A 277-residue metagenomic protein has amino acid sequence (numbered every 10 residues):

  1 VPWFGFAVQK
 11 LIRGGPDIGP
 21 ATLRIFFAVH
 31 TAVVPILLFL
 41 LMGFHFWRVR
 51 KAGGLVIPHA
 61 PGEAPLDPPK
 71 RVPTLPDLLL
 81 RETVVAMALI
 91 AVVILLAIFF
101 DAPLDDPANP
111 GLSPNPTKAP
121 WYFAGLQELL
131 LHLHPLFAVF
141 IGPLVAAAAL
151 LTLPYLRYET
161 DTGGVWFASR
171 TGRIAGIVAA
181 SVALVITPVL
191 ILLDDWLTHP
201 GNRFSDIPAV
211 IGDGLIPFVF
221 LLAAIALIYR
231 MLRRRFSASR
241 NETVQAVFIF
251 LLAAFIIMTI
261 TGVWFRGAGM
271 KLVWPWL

Functional and structural regions predicted by a protein language model:
V1-P2, V29-R50, P76-G163, F167-G201 (+1 more regions): Hydrophobic cores of alpha-helical transmembrane segments in multi-pass integral membrane proteins
V1-T22: Intramembrane catalytic core of multi-pass membrane enzymes that act on lipidic substrates
F6-I12, A60-E63, P116-K118: Peri-membrane helix termini and adjoining interfacial loops of integral membrane proteins
G15-T22, E63-D77, L126-L129, T162-G163: Cytosolic juxtamembrane amphipathic/interface segments immediately preceding and feeding into a transmembrane helix
G19-T31: Acidic/Ser/Thr-rich, low-complexity mid-to-C-terminal regulatory regions of eukaryotic proteins
A52-G53, P58-A60: Predominantly late transmembrane helices and immediately cytosolic-facing juxtamembrane segments
